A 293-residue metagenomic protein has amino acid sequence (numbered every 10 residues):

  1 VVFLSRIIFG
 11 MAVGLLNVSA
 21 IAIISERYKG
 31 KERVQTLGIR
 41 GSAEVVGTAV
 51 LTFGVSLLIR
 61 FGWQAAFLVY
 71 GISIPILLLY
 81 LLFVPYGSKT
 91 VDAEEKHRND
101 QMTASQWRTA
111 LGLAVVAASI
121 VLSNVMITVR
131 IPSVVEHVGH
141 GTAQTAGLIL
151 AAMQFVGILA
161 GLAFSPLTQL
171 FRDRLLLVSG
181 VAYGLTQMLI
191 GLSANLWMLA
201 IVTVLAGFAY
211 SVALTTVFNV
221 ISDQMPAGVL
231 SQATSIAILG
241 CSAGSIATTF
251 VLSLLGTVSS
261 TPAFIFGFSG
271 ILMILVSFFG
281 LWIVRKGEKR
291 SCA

Functional and structural regions predicted by a protein language model:
S5-A43: Cytoplasmic helix-loop-helix junction between adjacent transmembrane helices in 12-TM secondary transporters
G30-K31, I39-P85: Helix-loop-helix hairpin linking two adjacent transmembrane segments in secondary transporters
G30-R40, A143, A227-A237: Loop-to-transmembrane helix entry/capping segments in MFS-fold secondary transporters and related SLC/MFSD carriers
F67-L82, F264-L281: Symmetry-related core transmembrane helices of the 12-TM Major Facilitator Superfamily/SLC fold
T109-A151: Extracytoplasmic gate region of multi-pass secondary transporters
A160-R172, G256: Helix-to-loop junctions at the C-terminal end of transmembrane segments in multipass secondary transporters
R172-V217: C-terminal transmembrane helical hairpin of 12-TM major facilitator-type secondary transporters
Q224-S259: A late C-terminal transmembrane helix in Major Facilitator Superfamily
